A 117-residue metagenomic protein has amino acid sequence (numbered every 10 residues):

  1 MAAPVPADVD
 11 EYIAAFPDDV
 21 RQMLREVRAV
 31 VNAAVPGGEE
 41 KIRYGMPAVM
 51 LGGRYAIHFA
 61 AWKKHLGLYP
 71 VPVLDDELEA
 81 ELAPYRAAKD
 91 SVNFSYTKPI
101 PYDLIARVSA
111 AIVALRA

Functional and structural regions predicted by a protein language model:
M1-A117: Charge-dense, helix-prone N-terminal extensions
